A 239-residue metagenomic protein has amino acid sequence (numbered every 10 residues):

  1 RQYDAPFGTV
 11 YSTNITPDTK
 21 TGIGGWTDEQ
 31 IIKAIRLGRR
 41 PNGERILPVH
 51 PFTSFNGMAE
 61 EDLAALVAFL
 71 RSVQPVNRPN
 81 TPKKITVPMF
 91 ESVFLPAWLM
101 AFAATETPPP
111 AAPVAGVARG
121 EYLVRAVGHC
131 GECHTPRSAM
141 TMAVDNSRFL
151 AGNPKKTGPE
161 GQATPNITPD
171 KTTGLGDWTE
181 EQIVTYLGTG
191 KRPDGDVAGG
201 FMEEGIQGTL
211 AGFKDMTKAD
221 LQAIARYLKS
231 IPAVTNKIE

Functional and structural regions predicted by a protein language model:
R1-G8, G38-R45, V73-V76, R125-G161 (+3 more regions): Periplasmic/extracellular electron-transfer cofactor-ligation site, primarily the c-type cytochrome heme-c attachment
Q2-I32, T53-E61, R148-D194, I206-L221: Electron-transfer interface patches adjacent to heme c in soluble/periplasmic c-type cytochromes and di-/multiheme
I31, L66, G120-L123, V127-R137 (+3 more regions): The canonical Cys-X-X-Cys-His
I46-F52, G200-G205: Short, conserved phosphate-binding/catalytic loop or strand-edge motifs used in phosphoryl-/nucleotidyl-transfer
F69-R71: Short helix- or helix-capping micro-motifs that position conserved polar/aromatic residues at function-defining sites
R78-S92: Extended, well-folded interaction surfaces typified by the phenylalanyl-tRNA synthetase beta subunit core
P96-R125: Electrostatic cytochrome c docking/interface patches
M202-E239: A cross-kingdom marker for long, charged
